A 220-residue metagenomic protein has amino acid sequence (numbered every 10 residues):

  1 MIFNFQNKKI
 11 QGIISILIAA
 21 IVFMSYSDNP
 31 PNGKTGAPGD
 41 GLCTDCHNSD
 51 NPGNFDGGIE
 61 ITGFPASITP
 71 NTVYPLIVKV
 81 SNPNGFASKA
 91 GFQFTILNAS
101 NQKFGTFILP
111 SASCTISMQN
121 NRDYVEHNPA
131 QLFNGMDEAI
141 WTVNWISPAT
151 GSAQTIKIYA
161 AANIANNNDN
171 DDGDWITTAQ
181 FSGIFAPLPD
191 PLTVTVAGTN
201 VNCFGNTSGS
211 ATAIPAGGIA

Functional and structural regions predicted by a protein language model:
I2-I14: Bacterial N-terminal signal peptides that target proteins for export
Q6-K8, A20, T195: Low-complexity, intrinsically disordered/propeptide-like segments
I13-V22: Bacterial N-terminal signal peptides
S15-I16, V143, T195, G209: Generic signature of intrinsically disordered, low-complexity, basic-rich segments and short cationic peptides
I21-I146, T150-P187: Sequence context surrounding c-type heme c attachment/ligation sites in exported
L188-A220: Proline- and Ser/Thr-rich low-complexity, intrinsically disordered segments
